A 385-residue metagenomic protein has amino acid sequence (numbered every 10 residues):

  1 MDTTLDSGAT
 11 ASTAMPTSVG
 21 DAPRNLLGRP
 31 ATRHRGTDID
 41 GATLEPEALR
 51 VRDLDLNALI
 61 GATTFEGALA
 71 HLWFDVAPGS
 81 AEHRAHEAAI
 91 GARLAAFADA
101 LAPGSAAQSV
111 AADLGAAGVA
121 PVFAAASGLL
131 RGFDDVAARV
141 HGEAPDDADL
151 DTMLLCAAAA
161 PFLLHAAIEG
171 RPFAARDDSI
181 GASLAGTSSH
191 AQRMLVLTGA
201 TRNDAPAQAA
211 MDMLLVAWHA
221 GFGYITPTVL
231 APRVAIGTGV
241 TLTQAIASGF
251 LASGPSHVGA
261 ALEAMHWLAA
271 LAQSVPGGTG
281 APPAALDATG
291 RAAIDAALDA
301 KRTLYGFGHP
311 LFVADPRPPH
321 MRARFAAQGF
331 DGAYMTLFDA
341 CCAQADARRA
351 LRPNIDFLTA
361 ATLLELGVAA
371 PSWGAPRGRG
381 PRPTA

Functional and structural regions predicted by a protein language model:
D2-A385: Hydrophobic alpha-helical bundle cores within soluble ligand-binding/oligomerization subdomains
